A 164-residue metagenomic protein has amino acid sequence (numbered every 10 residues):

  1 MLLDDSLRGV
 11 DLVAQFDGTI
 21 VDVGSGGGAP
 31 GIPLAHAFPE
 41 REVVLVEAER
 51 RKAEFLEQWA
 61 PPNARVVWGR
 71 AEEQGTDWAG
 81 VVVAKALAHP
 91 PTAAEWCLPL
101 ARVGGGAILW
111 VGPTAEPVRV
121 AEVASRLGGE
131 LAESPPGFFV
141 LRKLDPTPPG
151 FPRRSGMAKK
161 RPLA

Functional and structural regions predicted by a protein language model:
M1-D17: Conserved alpha-helix/loop element of class I SAM-dependent methyltransferases that forms part of the SAM/SAH-binding
L2-D4, I20, L34, L45 (+1 more regions): Bulky hydrophobic/aromatic packing residues
V13-A14, A35-A37: Short, charge-rich binding segments
D17-G26: Conserved class I S-adenosyl-L-methionine
S25, A29-G31, F38-A164: S-adenosylmethionine
